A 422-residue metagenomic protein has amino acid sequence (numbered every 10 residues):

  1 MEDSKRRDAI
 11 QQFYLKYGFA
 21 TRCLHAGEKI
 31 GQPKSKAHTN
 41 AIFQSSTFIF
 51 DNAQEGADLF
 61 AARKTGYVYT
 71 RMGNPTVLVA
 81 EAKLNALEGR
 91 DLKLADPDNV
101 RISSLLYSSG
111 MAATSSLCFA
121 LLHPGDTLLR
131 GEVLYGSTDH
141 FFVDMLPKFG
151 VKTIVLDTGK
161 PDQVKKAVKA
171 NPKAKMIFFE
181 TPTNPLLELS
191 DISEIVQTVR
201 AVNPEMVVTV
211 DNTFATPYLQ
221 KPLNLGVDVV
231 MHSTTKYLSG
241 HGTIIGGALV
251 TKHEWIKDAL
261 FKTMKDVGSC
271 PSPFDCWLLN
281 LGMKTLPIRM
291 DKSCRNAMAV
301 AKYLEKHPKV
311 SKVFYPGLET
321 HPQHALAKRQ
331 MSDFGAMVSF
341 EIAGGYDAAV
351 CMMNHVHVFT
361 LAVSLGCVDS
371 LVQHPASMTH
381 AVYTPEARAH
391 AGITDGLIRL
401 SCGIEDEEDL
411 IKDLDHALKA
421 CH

Functional and structural regions predicted by a protein language model:
M1-R7, D91-D98, V143-D144, K152-I154 (+3 more regions): PLP-dependent enzyme catalytic core of the Aspartate aminotransferase-like
E2-L15, A20-G31, L87, D91-K309 (+2 more regions): Conserved PLP-enzyme active-site core in the AAT-like
E2-N74, K83-A86: N-terminal "arm"/small-domain region of PLP-dependent enzymes with the aminotransferase-like
Y14-A20, A26, N40, P75 (+5 more regions): Positively charged, small/polar-rich N-terminal and surface patches that mediate targeting and assembly and bind
Q32, K312-I398, C402: Conserved C-terminal alpha-helix-loop-beta "cap" of PLP-dependent enzymes that closes/shapes the active-site mouth
T47, A53, T251-I256, M283 (+1 more regions): Short loop segments at secondary-structure junctions
V267-G268, V356-G366, A417-H422: A common structural junction motif
